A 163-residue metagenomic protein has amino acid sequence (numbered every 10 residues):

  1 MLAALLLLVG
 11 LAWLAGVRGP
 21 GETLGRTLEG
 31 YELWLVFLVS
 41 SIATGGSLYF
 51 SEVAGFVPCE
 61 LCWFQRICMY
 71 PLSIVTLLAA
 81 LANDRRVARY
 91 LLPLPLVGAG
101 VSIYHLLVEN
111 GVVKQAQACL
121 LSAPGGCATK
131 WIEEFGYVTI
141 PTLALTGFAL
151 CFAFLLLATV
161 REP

Functional and structural regions predicted by a protein language model:
M1-L61, M69-P163: Secretory/periplasmic and organellar redox-cofactor proteins
Q65: Cys/His-rich metal-chelating microdomains
